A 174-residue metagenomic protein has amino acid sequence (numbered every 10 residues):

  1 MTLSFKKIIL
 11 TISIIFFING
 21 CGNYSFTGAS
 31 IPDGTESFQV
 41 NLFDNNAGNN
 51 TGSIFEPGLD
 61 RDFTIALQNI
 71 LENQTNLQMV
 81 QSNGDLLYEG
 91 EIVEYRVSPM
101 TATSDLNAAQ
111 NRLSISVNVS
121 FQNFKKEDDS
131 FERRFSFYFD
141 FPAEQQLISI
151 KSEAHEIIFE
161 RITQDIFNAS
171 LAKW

Functional and structural regions predicted by a protein language model:
M1-I9: Bacterial N-terminal signal peptides that target proteins for export
L3-S4, N19-I65, N76, N168-W174: A structural "domain/chain start" motif
I9-G20: Bacterial N-terminal signal peptides
V40-F43, L67, L71, G90 (+3 more regions): Buried hydrophobic packing residues in well-ordered domains
N50-P57, Q145-E153: Second-shell loop/turn segments in exported
N73-S130, R134, Y138-S152: Surface-exposed short loop/turn segments
S152-W174: Compositionally biased, intrinsically disordered linkers/stalks adjacent to structured regions
